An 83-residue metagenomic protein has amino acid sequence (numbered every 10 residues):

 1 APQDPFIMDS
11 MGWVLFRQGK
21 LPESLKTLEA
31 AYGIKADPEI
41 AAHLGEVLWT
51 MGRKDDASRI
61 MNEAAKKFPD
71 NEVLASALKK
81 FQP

Functional and structural regions predicted by a protein language model:
A1-P2, K35-A36, P69: Short coil turns that delineate tetratricopeptide repeat
I7, I40-A41, L74: TPR alpha-solenoid repeat register
R17, T50-M51, K80-P83: Register position in tetratricopeptide repeats
